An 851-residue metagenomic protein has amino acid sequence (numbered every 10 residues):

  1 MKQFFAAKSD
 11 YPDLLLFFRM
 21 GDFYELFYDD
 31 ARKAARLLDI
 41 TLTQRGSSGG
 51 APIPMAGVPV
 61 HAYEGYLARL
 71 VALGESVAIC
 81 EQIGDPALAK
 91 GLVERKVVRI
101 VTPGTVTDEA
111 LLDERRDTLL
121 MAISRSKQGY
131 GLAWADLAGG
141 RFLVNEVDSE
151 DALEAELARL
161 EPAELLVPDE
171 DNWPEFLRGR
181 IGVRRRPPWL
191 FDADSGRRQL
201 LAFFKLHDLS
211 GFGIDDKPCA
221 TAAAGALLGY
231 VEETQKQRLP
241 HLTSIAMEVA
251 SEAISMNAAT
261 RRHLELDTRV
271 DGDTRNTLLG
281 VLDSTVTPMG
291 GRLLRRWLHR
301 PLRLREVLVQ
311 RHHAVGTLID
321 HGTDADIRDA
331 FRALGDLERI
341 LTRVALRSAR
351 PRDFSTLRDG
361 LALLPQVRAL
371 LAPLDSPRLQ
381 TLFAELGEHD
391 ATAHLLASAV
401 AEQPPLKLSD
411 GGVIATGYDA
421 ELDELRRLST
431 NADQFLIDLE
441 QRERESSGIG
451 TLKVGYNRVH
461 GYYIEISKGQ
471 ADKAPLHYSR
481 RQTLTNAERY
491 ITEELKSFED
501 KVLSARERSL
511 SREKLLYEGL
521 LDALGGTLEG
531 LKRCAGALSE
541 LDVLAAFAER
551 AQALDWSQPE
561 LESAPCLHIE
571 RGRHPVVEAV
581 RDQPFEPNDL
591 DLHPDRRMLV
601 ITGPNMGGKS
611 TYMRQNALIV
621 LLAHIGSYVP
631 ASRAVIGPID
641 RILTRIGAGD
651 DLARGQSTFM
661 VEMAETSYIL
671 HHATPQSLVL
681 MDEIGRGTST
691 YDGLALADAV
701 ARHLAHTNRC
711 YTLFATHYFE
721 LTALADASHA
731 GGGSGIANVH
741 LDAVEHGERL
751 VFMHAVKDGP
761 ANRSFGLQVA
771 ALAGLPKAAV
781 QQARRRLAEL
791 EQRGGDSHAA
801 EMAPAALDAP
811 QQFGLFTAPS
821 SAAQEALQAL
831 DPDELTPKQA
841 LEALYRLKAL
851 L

Functional and structural regions predicted by a protein language model:
M1, F17, Y28, G57-L67 (+32 more regions): Amphipathic alpha-helical transducer elements in NTP-driven molecular machines
M1-T317, A325, D329-A345, A349-Q441: Charged catalytic and DNA/RNA-contacting regions of genome-maintenance and nucleic-acid-processing enzymes
F4, G21, L70, E81 (+13 more regions): Residue-level signature of catalytic and energy-coupling elements of molecular machines, predominantly ATP/GTP-dependent
Y28-D29, K217, V286, W297 (+3 more regions): ATPase nucleotide-binding head domains, primarily ABC-like/P-loop NTPase cores
C80, P103-L112, R238, A372-R378 (+6 more regions): Active-site phosphate-binding and catalytic loops of NTP-dependent enzymes
F191-Q199, I254-S255, T260, L266-V270 (+5 more regions): Amphipathic heptad-repeat alpha-helical coiled-coil/stalk segments that mediate oligomerization, filament/stalk
L484, E488-D522: Extended, charged coiled-coil "arm/hinge" scaffolds of SMC/Rad50-like chromosome-maintenance ATPases and other large
S820-L851: C-terminal tails and terminal domains of large nucleic-acid-associated and other macromolecular-machine proteins
